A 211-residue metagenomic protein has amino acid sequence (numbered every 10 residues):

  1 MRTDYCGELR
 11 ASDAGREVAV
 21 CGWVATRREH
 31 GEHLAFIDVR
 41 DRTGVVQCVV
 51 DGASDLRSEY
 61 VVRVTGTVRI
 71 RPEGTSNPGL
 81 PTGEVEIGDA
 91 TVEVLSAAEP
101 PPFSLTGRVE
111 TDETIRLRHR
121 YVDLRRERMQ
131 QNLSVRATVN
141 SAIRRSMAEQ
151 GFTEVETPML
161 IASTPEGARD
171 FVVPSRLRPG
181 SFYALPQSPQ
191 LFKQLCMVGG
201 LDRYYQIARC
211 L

Functional and structural regions predicted by a protein language model:
M1-L211: Class II aminoacyl-tRNA synthetase catalytic cores and aaRS-like
